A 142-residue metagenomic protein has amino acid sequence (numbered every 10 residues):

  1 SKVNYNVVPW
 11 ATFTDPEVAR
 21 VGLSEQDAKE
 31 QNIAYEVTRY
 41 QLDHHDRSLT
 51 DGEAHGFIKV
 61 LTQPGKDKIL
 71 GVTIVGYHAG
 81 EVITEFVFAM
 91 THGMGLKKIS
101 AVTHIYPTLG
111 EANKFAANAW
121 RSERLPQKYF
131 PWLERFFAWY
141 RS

Functional and structural regions predicted by a protein language model:
S1-E17: Flexible, acidic loop-helix segments that line cofactor/substrate-binding pockets
F13-S142: Flexible, glycine-rich terminal cap/loop adjacent to redox cofactors in electron-transfer oxidoreductases
